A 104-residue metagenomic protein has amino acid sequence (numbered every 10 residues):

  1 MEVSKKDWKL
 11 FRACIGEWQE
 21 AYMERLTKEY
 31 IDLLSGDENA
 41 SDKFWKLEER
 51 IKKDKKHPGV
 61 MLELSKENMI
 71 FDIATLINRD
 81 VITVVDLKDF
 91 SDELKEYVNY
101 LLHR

Functional and structural regions predicted by a protein language model:
M1-R104: Acidic, Ser/Pro/Thr-rich low-complexity regulatory regions and the short amphipathic helical interaction modules they
